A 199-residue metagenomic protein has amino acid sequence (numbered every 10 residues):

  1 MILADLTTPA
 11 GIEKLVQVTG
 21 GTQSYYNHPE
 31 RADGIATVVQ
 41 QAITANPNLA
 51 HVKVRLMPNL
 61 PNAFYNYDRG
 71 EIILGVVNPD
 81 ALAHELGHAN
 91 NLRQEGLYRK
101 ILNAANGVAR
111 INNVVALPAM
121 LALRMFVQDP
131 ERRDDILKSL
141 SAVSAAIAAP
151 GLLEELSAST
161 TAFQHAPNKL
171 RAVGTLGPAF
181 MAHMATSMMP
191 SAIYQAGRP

Functional and structural regions predicted by a protein language model:
M1-A10, S139-A142, A148: Hydrophobic secretory-pathway targeting helix
I2-P79: Auxiliary, metal-adjacent structural segments of Zn-dependent hydrolase domains
G11, A83, E131-D135: Short acidic linear motifs
K53-R55, Y98-L102: ATP-binding/phosphotransfer module of carbohydrate and carboxylate kinases, centering on a glycine-rich
E71, G75, L102, A109-I111: Catalytic phosphate/metal-binding cores of nucleic-acid and nucleotide-processing enzymes, i.e., regions that mediate
D80-G96: Active-site recognition of the HExxH zinc-binding catalytic motif
E95-R99, N168-R171: Coil-to-alpha-helix initiation sites in intrinsically disordered, low-complexity, charged segments
N106-L156, T160-P199: Long, well-structured alpha-helical subdomains associated with metal-dependent extracellular/ecto-lumenal hydrolases
